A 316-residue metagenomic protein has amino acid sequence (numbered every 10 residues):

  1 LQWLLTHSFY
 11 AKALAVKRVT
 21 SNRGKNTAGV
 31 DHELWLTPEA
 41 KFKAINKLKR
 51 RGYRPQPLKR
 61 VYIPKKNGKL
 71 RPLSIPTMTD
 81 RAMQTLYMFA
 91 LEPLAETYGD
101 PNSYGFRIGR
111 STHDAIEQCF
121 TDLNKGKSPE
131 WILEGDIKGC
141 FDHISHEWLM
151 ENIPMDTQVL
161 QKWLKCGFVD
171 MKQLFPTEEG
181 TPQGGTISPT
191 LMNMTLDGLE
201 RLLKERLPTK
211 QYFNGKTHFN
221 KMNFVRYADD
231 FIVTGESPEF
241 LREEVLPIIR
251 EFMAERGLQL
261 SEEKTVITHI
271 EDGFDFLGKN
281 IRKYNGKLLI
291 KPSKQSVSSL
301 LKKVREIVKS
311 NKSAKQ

Functional and structural regions predicted by a protein language model:
L1-F42: Non-catalytic, polymerase-adjacent accessory regions of viral genome-replication enzymes
K25, L36-T77, R81-F89, L123: A contiguous, low-structure linker/loop signature
V30, F89, G135-I137, E236-S237 (+1 more regions): Residues immediately flanking
K47, P101-N102, R107-R110, D114-G273: Conserved polymerase palm-domain catalytic core
R54-K66, Q161-P176, Q316: Active-site-adjacent bridging/hinge elements
S74, M78-M88, E96-G99, T112 (+3 more regions): Duplex nucleic acid-engaging cores and interfaces of nucleic-acid transaction enzymes
F89-A90, F106: Accessory, often N-terminal, substrate/partner-engagement and coupling regions that sit outside the core NTP/cofactor
M171, R256-Q316: A conserved non-catalytic segment of reverse transcriptases and RNA-directed RNA polymerases corresponding to the late
